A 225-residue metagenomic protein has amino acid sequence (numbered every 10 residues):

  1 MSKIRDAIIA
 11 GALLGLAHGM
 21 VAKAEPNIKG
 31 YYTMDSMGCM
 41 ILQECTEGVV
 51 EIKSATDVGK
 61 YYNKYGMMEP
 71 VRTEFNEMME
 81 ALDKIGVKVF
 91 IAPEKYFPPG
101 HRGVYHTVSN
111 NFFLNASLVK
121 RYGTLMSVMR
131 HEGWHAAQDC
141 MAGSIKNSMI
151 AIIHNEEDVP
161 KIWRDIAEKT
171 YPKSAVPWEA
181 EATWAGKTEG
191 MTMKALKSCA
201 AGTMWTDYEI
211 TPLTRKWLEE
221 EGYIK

Functional and structural regions predicted by a protein language model:
M1-I8: Bacterial N-terminal signal peptides that target proteins for export
I8-H18: Hydrophobic helical h-region of N-terminal Sec-dependent signal peptides in bacterial secretory/periplasmic proteins
G19-P26: Boundary at the C-terminal end of the N-terminal hydrophobic targeting segment
E25, D35-V108: Auxiliary, metal-adjacent structural segments of Zn-dependent hydrolase domains
P93-K95, A116-V119, C140-G143: A mature extracytoplasmic/lumenal domain signature
F112-M129: Short pre-active-site segment immediately N-terminal to the catalytic Zn-binding motif
G133-I150: Catalytic Zn2+-binding segment of zinc metalloproteases
N147-K225: Metalloprotease/metallohydrolase-associated module, dominated by Zn2+-dependent proteases
